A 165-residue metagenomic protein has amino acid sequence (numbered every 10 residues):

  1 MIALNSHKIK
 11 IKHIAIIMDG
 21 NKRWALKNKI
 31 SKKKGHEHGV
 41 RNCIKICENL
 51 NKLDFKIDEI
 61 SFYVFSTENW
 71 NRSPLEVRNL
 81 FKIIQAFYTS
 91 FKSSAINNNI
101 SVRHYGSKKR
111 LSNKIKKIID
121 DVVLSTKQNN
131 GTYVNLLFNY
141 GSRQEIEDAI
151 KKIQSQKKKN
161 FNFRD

Functional and structural regions predicted by a protein language model:
M1-D165: Flexible, compositionally biased loop and terminal segments
